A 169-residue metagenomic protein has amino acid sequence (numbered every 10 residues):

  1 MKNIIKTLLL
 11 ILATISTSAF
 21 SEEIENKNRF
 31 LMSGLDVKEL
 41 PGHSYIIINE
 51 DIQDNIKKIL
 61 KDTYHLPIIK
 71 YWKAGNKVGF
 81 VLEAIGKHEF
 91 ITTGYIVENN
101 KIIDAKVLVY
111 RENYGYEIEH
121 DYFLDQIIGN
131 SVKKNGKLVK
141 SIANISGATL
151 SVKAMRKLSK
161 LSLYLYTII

Functional and structural regions predicted by a protein language model:
K2-L10: Sec-dependent signal peptide recognition, specifically the positively charged N-region followed immediately by
S21-I142, T149, K153, K157 (+1 more regions): Flexible, solvent-exposed loop/hinge segments and secondary-structure transition points
